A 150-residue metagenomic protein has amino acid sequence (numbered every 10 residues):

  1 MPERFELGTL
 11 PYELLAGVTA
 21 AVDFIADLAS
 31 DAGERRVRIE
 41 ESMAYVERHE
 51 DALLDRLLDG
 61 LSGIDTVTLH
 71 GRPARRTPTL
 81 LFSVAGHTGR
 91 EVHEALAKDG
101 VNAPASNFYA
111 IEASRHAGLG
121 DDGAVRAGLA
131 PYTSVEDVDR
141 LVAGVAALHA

Functional and structural regions predicted by a protein language model:
M1-A150: Pyridoxal 5′-phosphate
